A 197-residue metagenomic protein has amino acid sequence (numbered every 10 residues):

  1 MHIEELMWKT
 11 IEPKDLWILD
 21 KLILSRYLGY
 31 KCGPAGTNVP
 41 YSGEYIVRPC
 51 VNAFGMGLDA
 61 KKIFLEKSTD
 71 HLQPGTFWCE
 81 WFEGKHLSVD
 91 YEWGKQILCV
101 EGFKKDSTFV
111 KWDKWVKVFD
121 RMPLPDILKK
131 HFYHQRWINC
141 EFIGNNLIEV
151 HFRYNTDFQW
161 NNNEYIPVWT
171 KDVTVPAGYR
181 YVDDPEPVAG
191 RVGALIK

Functional and structural regions predicted by a protein language model:
H2-I127, T170: Active-site nucleotide/adenylate-binding loops and adjacent lid/helix of ATP-dependent enzymes
F54-M56, K105-K197: ATP-dependent carboxylate activation and anion-phosphoryl transfer catalytic cores that bind Mg-ATP to form
